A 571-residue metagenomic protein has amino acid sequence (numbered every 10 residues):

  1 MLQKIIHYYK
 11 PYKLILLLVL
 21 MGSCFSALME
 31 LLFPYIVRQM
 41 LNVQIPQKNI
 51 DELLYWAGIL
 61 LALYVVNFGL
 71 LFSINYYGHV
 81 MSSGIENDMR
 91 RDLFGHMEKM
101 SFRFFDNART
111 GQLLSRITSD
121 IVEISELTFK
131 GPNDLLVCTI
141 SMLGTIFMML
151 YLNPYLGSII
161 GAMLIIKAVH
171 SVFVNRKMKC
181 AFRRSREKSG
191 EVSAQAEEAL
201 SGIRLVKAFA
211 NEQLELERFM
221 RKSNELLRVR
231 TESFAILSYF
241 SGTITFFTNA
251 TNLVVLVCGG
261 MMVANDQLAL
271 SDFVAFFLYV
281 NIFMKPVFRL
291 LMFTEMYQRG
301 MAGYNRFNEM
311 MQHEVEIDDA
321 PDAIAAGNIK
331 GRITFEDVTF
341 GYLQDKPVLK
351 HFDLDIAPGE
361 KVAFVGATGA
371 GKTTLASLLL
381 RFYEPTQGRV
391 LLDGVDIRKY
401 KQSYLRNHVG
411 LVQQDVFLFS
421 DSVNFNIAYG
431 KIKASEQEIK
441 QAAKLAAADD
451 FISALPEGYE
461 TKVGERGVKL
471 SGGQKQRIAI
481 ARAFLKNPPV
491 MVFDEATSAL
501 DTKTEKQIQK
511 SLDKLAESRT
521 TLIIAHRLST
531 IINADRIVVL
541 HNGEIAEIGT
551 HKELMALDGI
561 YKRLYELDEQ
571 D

Functional and structural regions predicted by a protein language model:
Y9, L41, I74, G78-S82 (+2 more regions): Juxtamembrane loop-to-helix connectors within ABC transporter transmembrane domains
P11, I15-F25, I59-L63, K130-R184 (+2 more regions): Transmembrane helices of ABC transporter permease
L16-S73, Y77, Y151-Y155, A264-L270: Transmembrane helix-loop-helix hairpins at lipid-water interfaces of multipass membrane proteins, especially the type-1
L60-L71, L164-I166, L237-T251, L270-E295: Hydrophobic alpha-helical segments in the permease module
L93, M97, V206, F307 (+1 more regions): Helix-loop junctions and hydrophobic alpha-helical segments within the transmembrane domains of large membrane
A108-G111, R184-E232, D322-I324: Loop segments that connect adjacent transmembrane helices in multi-pass transporters
N211, A235, I282-M310: Cytosolic ends of transmembrane helices, especially the final helix of ABC transmembrane type-1 domains
D319, A326-D571: ABC-type nucleotide-binding domain
